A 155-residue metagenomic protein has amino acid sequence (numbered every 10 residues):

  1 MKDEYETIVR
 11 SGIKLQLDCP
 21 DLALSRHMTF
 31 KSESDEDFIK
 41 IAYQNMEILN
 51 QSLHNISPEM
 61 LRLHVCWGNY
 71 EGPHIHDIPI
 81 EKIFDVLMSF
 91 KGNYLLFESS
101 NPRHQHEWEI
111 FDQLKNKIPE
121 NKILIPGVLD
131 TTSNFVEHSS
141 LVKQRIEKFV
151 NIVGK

Functional and structural regions predicted by a protein language model:
M1-K155: Domain-level signal for soluble alpha/beta catalytic cores
